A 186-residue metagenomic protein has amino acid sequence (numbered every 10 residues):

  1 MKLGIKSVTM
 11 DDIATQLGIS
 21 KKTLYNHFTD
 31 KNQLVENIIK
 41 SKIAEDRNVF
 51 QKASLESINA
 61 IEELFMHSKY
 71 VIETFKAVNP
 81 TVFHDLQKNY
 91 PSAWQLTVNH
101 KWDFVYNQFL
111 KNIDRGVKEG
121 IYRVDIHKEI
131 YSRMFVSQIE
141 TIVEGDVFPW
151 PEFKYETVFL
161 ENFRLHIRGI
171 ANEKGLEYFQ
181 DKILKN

Functional and structural regions predicted by a protein language model:
M1-Q16: Short, amphipathic alpha-helix enriched in basic
K2-I5, N26, L55, R123: Helix-turn-helix/winged-helix DNA-binding modules
G18-F28: Short hydrophobic/aromatic patch on the recognition helix
D30-E36, E45: Short amphipathic alpha-helical segment with a characteristic S/N-K-E followed by hydrophobic residues
N37, S41, N48-T81, S132-F135: Hydrophobic alpha-helical connector segments
E62, H100, K118-M134, E152-T157 (+1 more regions): All-alpha amphipathic helical-bundle segments outside canonical DNA-binding/catalytic cores that form hydrophobic
K76-L110, V117-I121, D125, E129-I130: Short secondary-structure transition hinges
K111, R115, E119, E152-N186: C-terminal peripheral helix-coil segments that are non-catalytic and often amphipathic
